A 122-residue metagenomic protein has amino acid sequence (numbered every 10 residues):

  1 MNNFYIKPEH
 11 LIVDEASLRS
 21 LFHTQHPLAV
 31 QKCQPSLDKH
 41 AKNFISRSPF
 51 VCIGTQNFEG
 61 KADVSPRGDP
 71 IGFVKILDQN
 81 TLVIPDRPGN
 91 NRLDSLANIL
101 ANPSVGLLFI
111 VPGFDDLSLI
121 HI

Functional and structural regions predicted by a protein language model:
M1-I120: Binding-site signature for planar aromatic cofactors or substrates
